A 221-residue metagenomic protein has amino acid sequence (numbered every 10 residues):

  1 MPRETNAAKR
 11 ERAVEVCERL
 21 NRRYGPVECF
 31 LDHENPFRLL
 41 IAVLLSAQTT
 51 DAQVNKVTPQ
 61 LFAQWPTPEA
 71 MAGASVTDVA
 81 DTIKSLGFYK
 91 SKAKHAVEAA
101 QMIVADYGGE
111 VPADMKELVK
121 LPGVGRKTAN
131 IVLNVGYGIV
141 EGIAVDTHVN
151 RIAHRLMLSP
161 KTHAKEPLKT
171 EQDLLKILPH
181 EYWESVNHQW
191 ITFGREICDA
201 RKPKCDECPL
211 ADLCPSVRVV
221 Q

Functional and structural regions predicted by a protein language model:
P2-Q221: Catalytic cores of DNA base-excision repair glycosylases
